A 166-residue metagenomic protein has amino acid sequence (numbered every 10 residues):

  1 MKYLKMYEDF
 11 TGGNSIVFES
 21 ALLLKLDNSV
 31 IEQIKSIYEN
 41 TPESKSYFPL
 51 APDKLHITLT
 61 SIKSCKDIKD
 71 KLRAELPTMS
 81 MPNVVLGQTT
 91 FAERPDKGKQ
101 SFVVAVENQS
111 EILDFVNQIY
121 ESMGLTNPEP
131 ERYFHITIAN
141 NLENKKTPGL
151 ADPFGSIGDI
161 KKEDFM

Functional and structural regions predicted by a protein language model:
Y3-F10: Short linear clamp-binding motif
T11-M166: Histidine-dependent nucleotide/RNA phosphoesterase domain, centered on the 2H-phosphoesterase fold with its duplicated
